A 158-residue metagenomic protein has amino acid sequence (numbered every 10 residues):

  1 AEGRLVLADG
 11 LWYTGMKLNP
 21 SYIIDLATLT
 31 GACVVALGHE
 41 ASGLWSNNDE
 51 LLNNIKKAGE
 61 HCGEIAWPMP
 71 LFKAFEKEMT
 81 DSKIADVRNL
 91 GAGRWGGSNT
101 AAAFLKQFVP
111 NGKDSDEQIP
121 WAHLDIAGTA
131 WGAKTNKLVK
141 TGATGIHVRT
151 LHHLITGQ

Functional and structural regions predicted by a protein language model:
A1-Q158: A generic structural signal for tightly packed, nonpolar segments enriched in small/aliphatic residues
